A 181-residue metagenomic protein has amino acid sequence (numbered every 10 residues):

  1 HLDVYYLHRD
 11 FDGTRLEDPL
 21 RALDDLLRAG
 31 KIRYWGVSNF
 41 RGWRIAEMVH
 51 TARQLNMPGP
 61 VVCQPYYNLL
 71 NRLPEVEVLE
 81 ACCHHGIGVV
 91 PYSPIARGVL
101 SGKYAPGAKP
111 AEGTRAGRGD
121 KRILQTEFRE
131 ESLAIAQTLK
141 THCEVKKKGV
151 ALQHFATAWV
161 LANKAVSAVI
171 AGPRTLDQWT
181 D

Functional and structural regions predicted by a protein language model:
H1: An active-site-proximal structural segment forming one wall of the substrate-binding cleft that immediately precedes
V4-Y5: Acidic/hydrophobic-patterned starts of short beta strands in beta-sheet-rich repeat architectures
D10-D181: Beta/alpha (TIM)-barrel catalytic core signal, keyed to glycine-rich beta->alpha loops juxtaposed to Asp/Glu that bind
